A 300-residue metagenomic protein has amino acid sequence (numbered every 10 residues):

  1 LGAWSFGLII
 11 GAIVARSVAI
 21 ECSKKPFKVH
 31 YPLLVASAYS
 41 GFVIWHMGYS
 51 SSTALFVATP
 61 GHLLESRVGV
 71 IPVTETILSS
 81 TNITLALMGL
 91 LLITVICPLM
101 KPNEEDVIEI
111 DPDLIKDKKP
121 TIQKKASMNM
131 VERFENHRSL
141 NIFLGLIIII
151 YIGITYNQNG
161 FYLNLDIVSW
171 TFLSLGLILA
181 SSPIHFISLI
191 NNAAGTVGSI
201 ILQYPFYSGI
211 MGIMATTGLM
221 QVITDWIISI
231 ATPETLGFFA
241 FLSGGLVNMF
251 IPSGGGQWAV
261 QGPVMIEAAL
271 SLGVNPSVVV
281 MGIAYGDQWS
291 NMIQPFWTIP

Functional and structural regions predicted by a protein language model:
L1, K25-G48, T74, E234-M249 (+1 more regions): Alpha-helical transmembrane segments of multi-pass membrane proteins
L1-I20, Y156-L177, P295-T298: Alpha-helical transmembrane segments and their immediate interhelical/interface regions in integral membrane proteins
L1-V14, L202-T217, I228-E267, S271-L272: Hydrophobic alpha-helical transmembrane segments of multi-pass integral membrane proteins, predominantly secondary
V14-I108, I299-P300: Membrane-core helix-loop-helix motifs of multi-pass transport proteins
I20-S23, H185-S199, D225-S229, I266-S271: Short amphipathic alpha-helical coupling elements at transmembrane boundaries
M47-G48, Y204-T217, Q221, S277-M281: Hydrophobic alpha-helical transmembrane segments in multi-pass integral membrane proteins
L78-G89, V95-Q203: Hydrophobic transmembrane alpha-helices of multi-pass small-molecule transporters
A193-V197, I201, I230, G286-M292 (+1 more regions): Loop-to-transmembrane-helix entry motif
